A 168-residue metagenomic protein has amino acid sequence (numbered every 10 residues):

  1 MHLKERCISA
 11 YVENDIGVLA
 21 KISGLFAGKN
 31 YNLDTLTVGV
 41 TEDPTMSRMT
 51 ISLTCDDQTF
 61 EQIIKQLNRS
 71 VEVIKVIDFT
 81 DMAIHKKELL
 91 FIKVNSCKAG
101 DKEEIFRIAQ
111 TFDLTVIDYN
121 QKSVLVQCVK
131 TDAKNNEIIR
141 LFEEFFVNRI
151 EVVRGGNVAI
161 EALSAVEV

Functional and structural regions predicted by a protein language model:
M1-C7, Y11-S47, C55-V168: Long, contiguous binding/interaction regions
